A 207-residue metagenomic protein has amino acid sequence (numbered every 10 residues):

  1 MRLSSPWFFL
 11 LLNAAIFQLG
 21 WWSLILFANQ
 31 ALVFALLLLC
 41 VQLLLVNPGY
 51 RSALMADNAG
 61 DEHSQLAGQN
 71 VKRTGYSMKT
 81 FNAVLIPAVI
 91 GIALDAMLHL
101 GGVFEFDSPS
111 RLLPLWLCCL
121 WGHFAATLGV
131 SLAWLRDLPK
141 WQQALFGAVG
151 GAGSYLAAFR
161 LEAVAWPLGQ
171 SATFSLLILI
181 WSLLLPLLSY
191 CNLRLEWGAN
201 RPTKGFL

Functional and structural regions predicted by a protein language model:
M1-D61, Q65, K72-L207: Aromatic-rich, lipid-facing transmembrane alpha helices and their immediate juxtamembrane interface loops in integral
